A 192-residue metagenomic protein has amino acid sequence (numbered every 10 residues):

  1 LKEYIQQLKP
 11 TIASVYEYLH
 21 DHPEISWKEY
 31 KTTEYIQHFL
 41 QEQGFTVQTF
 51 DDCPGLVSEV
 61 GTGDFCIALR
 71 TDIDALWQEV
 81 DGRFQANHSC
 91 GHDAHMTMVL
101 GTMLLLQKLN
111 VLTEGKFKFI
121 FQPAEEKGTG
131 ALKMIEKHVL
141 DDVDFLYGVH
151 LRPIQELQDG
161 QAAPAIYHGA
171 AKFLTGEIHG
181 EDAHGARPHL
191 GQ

Functional and structural regions predicted by a protein language model:
K2-S89, D93-E114: Acidic/His- and Gly-rich active-site-bordering loop/insert found across diverse amide/peptide-bond hydrolases
V57, L76-S89, A94, T113-Q192: Histidine/acidic-residue-rich, glycine-tolerant segments that coordinate divalent metal ions
